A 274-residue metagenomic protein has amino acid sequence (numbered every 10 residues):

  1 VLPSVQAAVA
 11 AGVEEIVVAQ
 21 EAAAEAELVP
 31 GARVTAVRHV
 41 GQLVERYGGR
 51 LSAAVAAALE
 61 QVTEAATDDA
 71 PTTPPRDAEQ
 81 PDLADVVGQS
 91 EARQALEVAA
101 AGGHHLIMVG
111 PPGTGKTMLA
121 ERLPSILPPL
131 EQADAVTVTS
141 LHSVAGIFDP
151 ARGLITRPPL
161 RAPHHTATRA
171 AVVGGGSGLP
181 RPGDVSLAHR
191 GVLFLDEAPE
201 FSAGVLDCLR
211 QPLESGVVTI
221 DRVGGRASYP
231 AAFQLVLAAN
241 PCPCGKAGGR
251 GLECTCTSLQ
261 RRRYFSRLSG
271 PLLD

Functional and structural regions predicted by a protein language model:
V1-I107, P111-T117, D221: Peripheral, non-AAA+ core regions of ATP-driven protein-machinery
A8, H39, L96, T117 (+6 more regions): Conserved RecA-like P-loop NTPase ATPase core
E97, G153-P159, A170-L193, R226: Conserved alpha-helical scaffold flanking the Walker A/P-loop in AAA+ ATPase domains
I107-R152, S215: Walker A/P-loop
L160-R161, P180-R190, I220-P241, L252 (+1 more regions): AAA+/SF3 P-loop NTPase mechanochemical coupling elements
H164, P180-E214, K246-G249, S269-L273: Conserved AAA+/SF3 P-loop NTPase catalytic/coupling segment centered on the Walker-B
G178-P180, D207-Y229, G248-L268: Substrate-gripping "pore-loop 1 plus following alpha2 helix"
D196-A198, V223-G224, L237-C242, T257-Q260: A short beta-strand-to-loop transition that corresponds to the Sensor-1 phosphate-sensing loop of AAA+ P-loop ATPases
